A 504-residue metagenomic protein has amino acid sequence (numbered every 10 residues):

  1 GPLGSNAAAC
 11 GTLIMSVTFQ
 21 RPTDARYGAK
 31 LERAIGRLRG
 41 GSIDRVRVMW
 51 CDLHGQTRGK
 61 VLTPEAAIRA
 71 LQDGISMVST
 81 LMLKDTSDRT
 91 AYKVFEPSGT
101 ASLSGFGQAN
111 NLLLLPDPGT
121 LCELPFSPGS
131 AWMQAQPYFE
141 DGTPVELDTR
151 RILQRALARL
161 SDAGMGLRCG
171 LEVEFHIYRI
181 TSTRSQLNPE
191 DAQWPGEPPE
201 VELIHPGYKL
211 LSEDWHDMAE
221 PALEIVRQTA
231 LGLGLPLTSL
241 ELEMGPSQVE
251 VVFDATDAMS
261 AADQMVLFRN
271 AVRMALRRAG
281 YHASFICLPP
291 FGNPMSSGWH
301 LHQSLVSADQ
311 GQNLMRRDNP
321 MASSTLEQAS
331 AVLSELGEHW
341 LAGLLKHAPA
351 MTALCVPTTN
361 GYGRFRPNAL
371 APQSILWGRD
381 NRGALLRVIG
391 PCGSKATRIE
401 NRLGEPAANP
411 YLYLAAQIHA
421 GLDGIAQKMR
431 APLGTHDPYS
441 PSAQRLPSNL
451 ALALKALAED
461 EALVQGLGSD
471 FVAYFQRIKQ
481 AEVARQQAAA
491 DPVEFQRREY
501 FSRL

Functional and structural regions predicted by a protein language model:
S16-R21, A29-R33, M274, Y281-A283 (+1 more regions): Catalytic-core signal marking the mid-to-C-terminal active-site face
S16-S239, A261-Q264, S442-L504: ATP/Mg2+-dependent ligation/transfer catalytic cores
G28, R150, C169, E220 (+9 more regions): Conserved structured core elements
D52-H54, Y138-P144, D214-W215, A255-A261 (+4 more regions): A generic structural motif
G129-Q136, P246-D254, S297-H302, A396-R398: Glycine-rich, often proline-containing surface loops adjacent to acidic residues and nearby aromatics that form
R168-H176, W194-E213, L233-V252, A283-H300 (+1 more regions): Core alpha/beta catalytic barrel or barrel-like domain that forms the active/cofactor pocket in diverse metabolic
L210, D214-L237, V251-A258, R269-F285 (+1 more regions): Accessory "access/gating" subregions that flank catalytic or transport cores
